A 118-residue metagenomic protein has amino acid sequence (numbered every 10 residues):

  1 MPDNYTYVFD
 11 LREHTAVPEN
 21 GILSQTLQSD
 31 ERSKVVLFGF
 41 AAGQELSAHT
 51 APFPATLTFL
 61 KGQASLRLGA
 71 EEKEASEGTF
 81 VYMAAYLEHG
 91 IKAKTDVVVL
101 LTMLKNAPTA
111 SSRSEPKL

Functional and structural regions predicted by a protein language model:
M1-R32, P116-L118: A short, N-terminal "cap"/entry segment at the start of jelly-roll beta-barrel domains of the cupin/DSBH fold
G21, K34-A51: Conserved short histidine dyad/triad with adjacent acidic residue
G39-A41, A51-L66: Short, conserved beta-strand element in jelly-roll/cupin
L60-K61, S76-E77, T95: A cytosolic small-molecule/anion-sensing beta-strand core signal
A70-A85: Short acidic-glycine-tyrosine-enriched beta hairpin
A85-P108: Ligand-binding loop in jelly-roll beta-barrel domains
